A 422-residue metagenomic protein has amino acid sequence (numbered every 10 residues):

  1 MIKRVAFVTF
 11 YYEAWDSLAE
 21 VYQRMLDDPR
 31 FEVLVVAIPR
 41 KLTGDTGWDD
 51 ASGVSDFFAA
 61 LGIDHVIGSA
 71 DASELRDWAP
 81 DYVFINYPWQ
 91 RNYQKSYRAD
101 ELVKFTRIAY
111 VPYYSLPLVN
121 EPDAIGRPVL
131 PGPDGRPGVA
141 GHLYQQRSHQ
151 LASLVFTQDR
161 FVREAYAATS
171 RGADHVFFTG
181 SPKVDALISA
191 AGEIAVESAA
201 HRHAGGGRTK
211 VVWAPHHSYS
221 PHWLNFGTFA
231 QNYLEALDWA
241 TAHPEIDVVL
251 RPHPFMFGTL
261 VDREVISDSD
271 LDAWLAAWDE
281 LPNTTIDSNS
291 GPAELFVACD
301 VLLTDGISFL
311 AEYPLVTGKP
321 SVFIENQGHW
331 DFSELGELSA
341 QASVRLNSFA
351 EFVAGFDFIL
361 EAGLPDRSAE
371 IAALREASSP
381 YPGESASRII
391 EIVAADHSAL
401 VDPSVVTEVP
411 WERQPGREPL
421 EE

Functional and structural regions predicted by a protein language model:
M1-I2, G192, A350-E422: C-terminal amphipathic helix plus adjacent low-complexity, charged tail appended to glycosyltransferase catalytic
I2-V5, T106, R208-V211: Nucleotide donor/acceptor-binding cores
A6-L187: Active-site and donor-binding regions of nucleotide-sugar-utilizing enzymes
D16-V21, D27-P29, P182-A273, Y381-R388 (+1 more regions): Conserved catalytic-core segment of nucleotide-activated headgroup transferases in glycan assembly
D64-A70, T284-S288, Q341-G355: Short acidic-hydrophobic, aromatic-tinged amphipathic segments that line or gate anion-handling sites
I67-A70, R263-A311: Donor nucleotide-activated moiety binding/catalytic core segment of transferases that use nucleotide-activated donors
S96-L116, F229-A236, T317-H329: A short, gly/pro- and small-residue-rich
A173, S308-S378: Catalytic binding pocket for nucleotide-activated donors in carbohydrate/polymer assembly enzymes
